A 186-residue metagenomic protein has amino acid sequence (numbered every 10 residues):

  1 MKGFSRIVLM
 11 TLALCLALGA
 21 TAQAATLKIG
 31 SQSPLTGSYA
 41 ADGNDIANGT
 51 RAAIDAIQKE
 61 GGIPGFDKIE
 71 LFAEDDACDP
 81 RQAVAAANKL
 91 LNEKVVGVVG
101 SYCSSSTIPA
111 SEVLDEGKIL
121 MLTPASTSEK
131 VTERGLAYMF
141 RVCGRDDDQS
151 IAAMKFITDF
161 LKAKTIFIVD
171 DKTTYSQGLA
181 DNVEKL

Functional and structural regions predicted by a protein language model:
M1-S5: N-terminal secretory signal peptides that target proteins for export/translocation
V8-G19: Bacterial N-terminal signal peptides
A20-A24: Boundary at the C-terminal end of the N-terminal hydrophobic targeting segment
G30-R51, E74-R81, Y102-S105, V169-G178: Extracytoplasmic "Venus flytrap"
N48-L71: Signal peptide-proximal N-terminal region of secreted/periplasmic/extracellular or secretory-lumen proteins
I63-D76, L136-Y138, I168: Short beta-strand elements in bilobed, periplasmic/extracellular small-molecule ligand-binding domains
K68-N92, Q149-A152: Structural motif
N92-L186: Extracytoplasmic ligand/sensor domains, especially the bilobed periplasmic-binding protein
